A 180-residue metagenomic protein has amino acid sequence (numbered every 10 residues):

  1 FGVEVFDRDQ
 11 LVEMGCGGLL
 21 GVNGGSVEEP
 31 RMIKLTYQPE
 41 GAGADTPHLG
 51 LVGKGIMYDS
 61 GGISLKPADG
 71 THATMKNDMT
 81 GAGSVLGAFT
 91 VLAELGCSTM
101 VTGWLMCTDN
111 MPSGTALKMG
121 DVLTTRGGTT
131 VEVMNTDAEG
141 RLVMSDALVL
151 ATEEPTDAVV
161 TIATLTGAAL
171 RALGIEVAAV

Functional and structural regions predicted by a protein language model:
F1-V180: A generic structural signal for tightly packed, nonpolar segments enriched in small/aliphatic residues
